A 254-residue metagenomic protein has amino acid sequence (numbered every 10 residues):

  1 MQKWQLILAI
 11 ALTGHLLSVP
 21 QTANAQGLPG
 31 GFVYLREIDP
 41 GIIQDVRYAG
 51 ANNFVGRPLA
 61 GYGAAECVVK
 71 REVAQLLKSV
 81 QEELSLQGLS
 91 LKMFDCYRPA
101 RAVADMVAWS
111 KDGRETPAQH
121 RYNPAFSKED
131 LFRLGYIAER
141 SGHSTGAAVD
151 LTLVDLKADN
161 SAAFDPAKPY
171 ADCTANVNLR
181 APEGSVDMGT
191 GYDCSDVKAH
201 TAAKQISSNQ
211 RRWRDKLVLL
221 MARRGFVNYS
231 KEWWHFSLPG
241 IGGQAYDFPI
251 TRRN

Functional and structural regions predicted by a protein language model:
M1-W4: Positively charged n-region of N-terminal signal peptides that target proteins for export
I7-S18: Bacterial N-terminal signal peptides
Q21-C96, A100-Y122, F126-S230, I241-N254: Extracytoplasmic cell-surface/polysaccharide-interacting catalytic and binding patches
F236: Conserved metal-phosphate-binding beta-hairpin within the catalytic cores of diverse ATP-dependent phosphoryl-transfer
